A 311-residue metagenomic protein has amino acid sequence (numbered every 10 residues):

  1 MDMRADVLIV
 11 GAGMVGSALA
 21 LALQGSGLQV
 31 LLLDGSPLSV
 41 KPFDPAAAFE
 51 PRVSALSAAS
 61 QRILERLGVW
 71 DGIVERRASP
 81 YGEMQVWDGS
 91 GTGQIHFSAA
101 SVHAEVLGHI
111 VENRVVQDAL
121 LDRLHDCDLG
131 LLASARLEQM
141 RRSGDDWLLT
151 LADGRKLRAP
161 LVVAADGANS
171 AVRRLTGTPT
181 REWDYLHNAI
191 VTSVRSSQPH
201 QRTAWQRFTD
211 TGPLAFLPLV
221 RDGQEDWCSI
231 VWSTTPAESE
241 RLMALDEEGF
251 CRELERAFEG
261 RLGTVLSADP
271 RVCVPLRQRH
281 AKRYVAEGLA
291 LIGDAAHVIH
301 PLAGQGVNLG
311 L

Functional and structural regions predicted by a protein language model:
D2-M3, R76-L175, W183-N188: Conserved N-terminal helical subregion
A5-L32: N-terminal Rossmann-like FAD-binding beta1-loop-alpha1 element of flavoenzymes
V15, L38, N169: Conserved Rossmann-like nucleotide-cofactor binding loop
A20, V274-L311: Conserved mid-domain beta->alpha element of the FAD-binding
A22, A119, R123, S193: Rossmann-fold NAD(P)-dependent oxidoreductase module
Q24-P51: Glycine-rich FAD pyrophosphate-binding loop
A48-G89: N-terminal FAD cofactor-binding segment of flavoenzymes
V162-R271, L276: Conserved FAD-binding catalytic core of PHBH/FMO-like flavoproteins
